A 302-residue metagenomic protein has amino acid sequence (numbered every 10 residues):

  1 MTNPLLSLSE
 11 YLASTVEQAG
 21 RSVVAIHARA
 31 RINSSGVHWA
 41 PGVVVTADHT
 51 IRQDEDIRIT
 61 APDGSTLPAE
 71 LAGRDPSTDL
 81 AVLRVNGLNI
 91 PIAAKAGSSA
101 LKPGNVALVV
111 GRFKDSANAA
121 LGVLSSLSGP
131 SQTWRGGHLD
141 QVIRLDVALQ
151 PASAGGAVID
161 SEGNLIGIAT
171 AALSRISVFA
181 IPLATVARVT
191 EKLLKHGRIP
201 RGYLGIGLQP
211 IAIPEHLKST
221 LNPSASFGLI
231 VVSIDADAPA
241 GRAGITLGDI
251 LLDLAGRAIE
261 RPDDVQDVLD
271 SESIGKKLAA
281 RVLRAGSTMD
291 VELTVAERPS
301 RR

Functional and structural regions predicted by a protein language model:
M1-V16, V109, S161, L165-S226 (+6 more regions): C-terminal cap/linker of serine protease catalytic domains
T2-P4, G20, A25-N118, I143 (+8 more regions): Conserved active-site neighborhood of the chymotrypsin/trypsin-like protease fold
G20-S22, A81, V85-A94, N118-I176 (+2 more regions): Active-site region of chymotrypsin-like
P41, A72-R74, L127, A148 (+5 more regions): Residue-level recognition of beta-strand microenvironments
G42, G104-V110, V158, G163 (+2 more regions): A structural signal for short beta-strand/turn segments enriched in small hydrophobics and glycine
V43-V45, I166, A240-D263: Conserved PDZ fold ligand-binding element
A72-T78, L127-I143, K192-P200, I211-G228: Gly/Ser-enriched beta-turn/beta-hairpin loop segments
A152-A157, A212-N222, D235-D253, V268: PDZ/PDZ-like domain micro-motif
